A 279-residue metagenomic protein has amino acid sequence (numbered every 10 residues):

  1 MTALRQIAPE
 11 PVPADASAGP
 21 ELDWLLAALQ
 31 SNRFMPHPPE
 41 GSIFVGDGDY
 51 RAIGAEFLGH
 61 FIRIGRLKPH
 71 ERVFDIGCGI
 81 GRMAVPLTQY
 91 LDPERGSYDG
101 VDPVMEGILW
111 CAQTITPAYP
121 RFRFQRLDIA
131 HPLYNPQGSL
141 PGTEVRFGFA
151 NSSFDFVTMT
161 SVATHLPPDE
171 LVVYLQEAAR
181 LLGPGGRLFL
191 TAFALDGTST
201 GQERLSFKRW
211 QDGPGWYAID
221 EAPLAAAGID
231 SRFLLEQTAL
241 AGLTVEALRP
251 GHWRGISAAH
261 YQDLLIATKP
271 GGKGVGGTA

Functional and structural regions predicted by a protein language model:
T2-I64, I80-L91, R95-G148, V172-V173 (+1 more regions): Class I (Rossmann-like) S-adenosyl-L-methionine-dependent methyltransferase catalytic domain, capturing the SAM-binding
H70-G79: Conserved class I S-adenosyl-L-methionine
R72, G186-R187: Short glycine-centered segments of the SAM/dcSAM-binding site in methyltransferase folds
R72, S97, S153-D155: Structural signature of beta-strand start/N-cap positions in the alpha/beta core of ABC transporter nucleotide-binding
T158: A conserved beta-strand element that flanks and buttresses the S-adenosyl-L-methionine
S161-V162: Short catalytic micro-motifs in class I SAM-dependent methyltransferases
P167-P168: Helix-capping/helix-break motifs at membrane-protein junctions, especially on the cytosolic side just before or after
V172-P184: A short glycine-rich, Lys/Arg-flanked "PGG" loop and its adjoining helix->strand segment in the class I
